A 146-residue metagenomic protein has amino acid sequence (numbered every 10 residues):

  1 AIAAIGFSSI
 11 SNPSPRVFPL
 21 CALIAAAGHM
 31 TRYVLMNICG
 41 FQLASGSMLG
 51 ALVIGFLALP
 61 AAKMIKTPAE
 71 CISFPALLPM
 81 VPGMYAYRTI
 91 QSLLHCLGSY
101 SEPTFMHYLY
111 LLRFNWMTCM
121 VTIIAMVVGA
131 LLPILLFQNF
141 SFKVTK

Functional and structural regions predicted by a protein language model:
A1, S8-A22, C119-G129: Alpha-helical transmembrane segments and their cytosolic membrane-interface
I2-P15, M30-G40, L109-L111: Short juxtamembrane and helix-loop transition motifs at transmembrane-helix boundaries in membrane proteins
A3, G28, R32, I54 (+3 more regions): Alpha-helical transmembrane segments of multipass membrane proteins
R16-A27, A44-G50, E70-P79: Cytoplasmic-side transmembrane-helix entry/capping segments in multi-pass membrane proteins
A22-M36, G55, P75-R88: Small-residue-rich segments of transmembrane alpha-helices in multi-pass membrane proteins, especially helix faces
V34-V53: Membrane-targeting alpha-helical segments
S45, L59-K146: C-terminal transmembrane helix-loop-helix hairpin of multi-pass membrane proteins
